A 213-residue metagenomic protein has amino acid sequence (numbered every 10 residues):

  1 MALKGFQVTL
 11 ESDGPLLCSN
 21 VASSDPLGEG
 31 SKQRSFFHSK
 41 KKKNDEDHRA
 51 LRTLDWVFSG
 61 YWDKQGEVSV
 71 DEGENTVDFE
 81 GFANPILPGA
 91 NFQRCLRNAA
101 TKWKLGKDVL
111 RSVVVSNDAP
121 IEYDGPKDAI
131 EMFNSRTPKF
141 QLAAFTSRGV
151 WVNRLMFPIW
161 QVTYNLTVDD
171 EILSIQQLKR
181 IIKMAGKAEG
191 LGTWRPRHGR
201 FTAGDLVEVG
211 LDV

Functional and structural regions predicted by a protein language model:
M1-V213: RNA-interacting cores
